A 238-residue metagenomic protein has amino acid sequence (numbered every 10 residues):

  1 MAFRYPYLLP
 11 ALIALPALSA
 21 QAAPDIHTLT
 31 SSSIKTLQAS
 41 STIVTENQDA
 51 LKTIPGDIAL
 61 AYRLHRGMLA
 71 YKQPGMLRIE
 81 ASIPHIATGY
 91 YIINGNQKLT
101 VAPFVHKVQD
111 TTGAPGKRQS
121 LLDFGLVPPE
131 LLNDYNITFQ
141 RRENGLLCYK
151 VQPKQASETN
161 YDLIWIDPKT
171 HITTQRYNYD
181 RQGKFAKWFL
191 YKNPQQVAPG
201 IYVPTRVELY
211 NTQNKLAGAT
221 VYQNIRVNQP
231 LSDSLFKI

Functional and structural regions predicted by a protein language model:
M1-L8: Bacterial N-terminal signal peptides that target proteins for export
A11-R66, Y71-M76, K237-I238: N-terminal leader/targeting segments and the immediate start of mature chains
A22-K35, G95-L163, F236-I238: Flexible, processing/modification-adjacent segments and terminal tails in exported/periplasmic/extracellular proteins
I43-T45, A81-I83, T100-V105, P153 (+2 more regions): Beta-turn initiation residues at beta-strand->coil junctions
P55-A61, G113, D180-L190: An anionic, turn-rich surface loop/hairpin at beta-sheet edges that serves as a generic interaction/coordination patch
G67-F104: Mid-chain, structured segments of secreted extracytoplasmic proteins
G67-K72, Y91-I92, N136-R142, I164 (+1 more regions): Short, exposed beta-strand/loop patches in secreted or surface proteins that constitute
N144-K237: Gly/Pro-enriched, hydrophobic low-complexity segments that function as extracytoplasmic propeptides/linkers
